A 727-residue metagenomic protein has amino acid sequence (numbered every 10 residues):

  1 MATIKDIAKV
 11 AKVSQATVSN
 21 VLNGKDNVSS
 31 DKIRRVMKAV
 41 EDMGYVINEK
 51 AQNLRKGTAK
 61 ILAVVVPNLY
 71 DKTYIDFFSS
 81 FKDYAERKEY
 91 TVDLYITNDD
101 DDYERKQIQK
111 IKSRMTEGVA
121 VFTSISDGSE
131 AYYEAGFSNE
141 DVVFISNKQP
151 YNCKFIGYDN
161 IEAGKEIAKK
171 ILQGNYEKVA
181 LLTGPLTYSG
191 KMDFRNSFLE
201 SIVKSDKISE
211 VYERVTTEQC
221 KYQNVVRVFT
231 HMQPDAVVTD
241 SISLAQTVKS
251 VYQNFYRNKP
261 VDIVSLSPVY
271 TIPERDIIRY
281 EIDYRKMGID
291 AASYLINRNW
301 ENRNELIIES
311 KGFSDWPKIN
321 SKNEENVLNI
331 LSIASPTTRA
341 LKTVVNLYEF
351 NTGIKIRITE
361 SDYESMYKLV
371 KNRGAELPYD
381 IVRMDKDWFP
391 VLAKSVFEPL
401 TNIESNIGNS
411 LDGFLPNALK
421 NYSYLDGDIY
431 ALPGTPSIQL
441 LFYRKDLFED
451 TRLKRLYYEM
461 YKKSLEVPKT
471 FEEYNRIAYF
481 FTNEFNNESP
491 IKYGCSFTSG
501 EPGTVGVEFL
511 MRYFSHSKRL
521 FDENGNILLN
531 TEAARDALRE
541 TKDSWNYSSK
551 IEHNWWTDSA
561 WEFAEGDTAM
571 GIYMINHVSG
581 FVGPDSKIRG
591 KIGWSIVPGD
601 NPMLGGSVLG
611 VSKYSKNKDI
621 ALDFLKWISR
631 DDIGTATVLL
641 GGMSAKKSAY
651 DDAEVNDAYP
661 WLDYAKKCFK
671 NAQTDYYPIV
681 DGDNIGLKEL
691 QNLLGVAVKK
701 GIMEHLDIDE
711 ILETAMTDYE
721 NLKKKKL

Functional and structural regions predicted by a protein language model:
M1, E41-S79, K88, S113: N-terminal helix-turn-helix/winged-helix DNA-binding helices and compositionally similar short basic alpha-helical
M1-T58: N-terminal helix-turn-helix DNA-binding module of bacterial transcription factors
F122-E162, S265-I278: Flexible loop/hinge segments that line or gate small-molecule binding clefts
T230-N320, E324-E325: Flexible loop/turn connectors
N329, P584-Y650, T674-V680, V696-K699 (+1 more regions): Extracytoplasmic/periplasmic substrate-recognition and gating elements
K386-L440, K591-S595: Hinge/lid segment of periplasmic solute-binding proteins
N475-F481, R512, H516-N554: Glycine-centered hinge/linker elements that transmit conformational signals in sensory and ligand-binding systems
E552-H553, L662-E720: C-terminal capping/gating helix-and-loop segments adjacent to ligand/active sites or protein-protein/ligand interfaces
